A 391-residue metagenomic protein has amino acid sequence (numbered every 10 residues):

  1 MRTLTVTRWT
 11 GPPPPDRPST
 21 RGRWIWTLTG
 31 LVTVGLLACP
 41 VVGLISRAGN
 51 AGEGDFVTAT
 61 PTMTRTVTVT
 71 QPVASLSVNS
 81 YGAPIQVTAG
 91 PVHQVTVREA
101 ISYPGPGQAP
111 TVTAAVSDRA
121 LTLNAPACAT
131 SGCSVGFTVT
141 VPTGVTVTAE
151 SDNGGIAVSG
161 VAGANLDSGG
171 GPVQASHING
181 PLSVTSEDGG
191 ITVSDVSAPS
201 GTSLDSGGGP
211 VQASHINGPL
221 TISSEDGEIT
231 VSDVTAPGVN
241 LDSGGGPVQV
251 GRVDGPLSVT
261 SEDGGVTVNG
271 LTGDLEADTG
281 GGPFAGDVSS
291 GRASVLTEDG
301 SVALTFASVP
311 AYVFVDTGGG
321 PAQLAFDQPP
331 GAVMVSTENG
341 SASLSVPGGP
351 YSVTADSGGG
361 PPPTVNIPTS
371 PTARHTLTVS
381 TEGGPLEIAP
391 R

Functional and structural regions predicted by a protein language model:
M1-W24: Terminal targeting segments of Actinobacterial cell-envelope proteins
L4, V42-A120, G132-T148, G155-N165 (+8 more regions): Short linear S-[DN]-x-LW-Φ motif typified by the pepsin-like aspartic protease active-site region
R23-I45: Hydrophobic membrane-insertion alpha-helices, especially the h-region of bacterial N-terminal signal peptides
H93, A164-D167, S183-T185, S223 (+1 more regions): Surface-exposed edge beta-strands and adjoining flexible/disordered loops or tails in beta-rich
L123-C128: Short beta-strand segments that buttress and anchor functional surface loops
N153-G155, G163, G171-P172, G180 (+4 more regions): Short acidic/polar capping segments at secondary-structure boundaries
I191-G201, S206, V211-L220, S224 (+1 more regions): Short, surface-exposed interaction patches in beta-rich subdomains that mediate adhesion/assembly near membranes
